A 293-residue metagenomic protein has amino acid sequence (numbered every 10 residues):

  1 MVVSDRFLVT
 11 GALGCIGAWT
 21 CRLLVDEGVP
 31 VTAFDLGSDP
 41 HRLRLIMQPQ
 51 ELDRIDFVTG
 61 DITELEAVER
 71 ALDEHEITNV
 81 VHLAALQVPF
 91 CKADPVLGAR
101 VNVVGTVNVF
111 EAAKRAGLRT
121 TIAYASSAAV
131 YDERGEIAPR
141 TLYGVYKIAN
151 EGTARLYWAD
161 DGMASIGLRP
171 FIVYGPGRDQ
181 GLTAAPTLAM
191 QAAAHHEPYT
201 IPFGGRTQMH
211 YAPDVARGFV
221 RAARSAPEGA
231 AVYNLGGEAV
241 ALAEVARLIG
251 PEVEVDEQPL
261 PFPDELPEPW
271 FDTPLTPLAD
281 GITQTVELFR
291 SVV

Functional and structural regions predicted by a protein language model:
D5, F262, T276-V293: Amphipathic terminal alpha-helices
V9-E27: N-terminal Rossmann NAD(P)H-binding glycine-rich loop of SDR-like oxidoreductase domains
L13, L142, G152-T207, A212-D214: NAD(P)-dependent short-chain dehydrogenase/reductase
P40, V240-L242, E254-L278: Active-site loop of classical SDR/Rossmann-like NAD(P)-dependent oxidoreductases, centered on the catalytic Tyr-X3-Lys
T59-R100: NAD(P)H-binding glycine-rich loop region in Rossmannoid oxidoreductase-like domains and their noncatalytic homologs
H82, V104-L142: Conserved Rossmann-fold NAD(P)-dependent oxidoreductase catalytic core, especially the SDR/UDP-sugar
P89, Y124-R134, L142-I148, V173-G177 (+1 more regions): Conserved catalytic-site region of short-chain dehydrogenase/reductase
G205, G218-R221, S225-P259: Mid/C-terminal beta-alpha module of Rossmann-like enzyme folds, strongest in SDR-family dehydrogenases/epimerases
